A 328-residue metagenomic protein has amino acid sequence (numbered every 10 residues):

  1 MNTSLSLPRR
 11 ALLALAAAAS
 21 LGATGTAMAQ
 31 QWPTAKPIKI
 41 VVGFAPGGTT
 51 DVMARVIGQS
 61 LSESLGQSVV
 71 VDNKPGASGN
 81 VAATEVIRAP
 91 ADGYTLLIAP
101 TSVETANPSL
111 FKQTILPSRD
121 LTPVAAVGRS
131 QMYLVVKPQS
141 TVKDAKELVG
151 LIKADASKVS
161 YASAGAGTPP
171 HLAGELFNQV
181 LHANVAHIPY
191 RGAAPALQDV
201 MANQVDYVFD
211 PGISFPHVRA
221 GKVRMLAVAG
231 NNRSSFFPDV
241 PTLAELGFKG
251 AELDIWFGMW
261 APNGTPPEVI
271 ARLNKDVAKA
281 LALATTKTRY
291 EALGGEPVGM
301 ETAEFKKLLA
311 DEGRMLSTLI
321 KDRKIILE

Functional and structural regions predicted by a protein language model:
M1-L7: N-terminal secretory signal peptides that target proteins for export/translocation
L7-L13: N-terminal export leaders
T24-T26: N-terminal signal peptide c-region/cleavage motif recognized by signal peptidases
M28-D120, K158-S160, H182-F209, H217 (+2 more regions): N-terminal (or domain-start) structured segment
T34-P37, V180-A183, R219, P267-E328: An extracytoplasmic/periplasmic, membrane-proximal ligand-sensing/linker region
R88-G93, T101, S109-P195, L243-E245 (+1 more regions): Hinge/capping helix and adjacent helix->loop/strand transition within the periplasmic-binding protein
R119-A126, A162, N184-I188, D206 (+2 more regions): Short beta-strand->loop
